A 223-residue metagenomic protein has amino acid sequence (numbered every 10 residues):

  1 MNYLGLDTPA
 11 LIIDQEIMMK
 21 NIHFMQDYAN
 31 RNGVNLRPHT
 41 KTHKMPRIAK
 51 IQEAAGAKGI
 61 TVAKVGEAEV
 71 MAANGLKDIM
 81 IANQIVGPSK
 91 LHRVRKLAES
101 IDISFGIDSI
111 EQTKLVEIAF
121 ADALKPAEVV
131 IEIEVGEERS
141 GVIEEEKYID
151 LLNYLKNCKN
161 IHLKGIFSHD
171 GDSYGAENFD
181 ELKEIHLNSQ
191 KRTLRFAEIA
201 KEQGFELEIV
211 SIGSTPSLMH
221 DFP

Functional and structural regions predicted by a protein language model:
M1-I13: Generic N-terminal amphipathic, Lys/Arg-enriched alpha-helix
L6-T8, G33, S100-D102: Short, solvent-exposed beta-strand edge segments and adjacent coil->beta transition regions
L11-M18, I22, G87, S109 (+3 more regions): Generic structural signal for well-ordered, non-membrane alpha-helical segments in soluble metabolic enzymes
I17-I48, T61-A63: N-terminal glycine-rich anion-binding loops that anchor highly charged ligand groups
H23, D27, K50, K114 (+4 more regions): Surface-exposed alpha-helical segments enriched in charged/polar residues
N35-R37, E128, I209: Residues at or immediately flanking beta-strands
H39-G175: Active-site-proximal beta-alpha core segment in soluble small-molecule metabolic enzymes
E134-P223: Active-site loop/helix belt of alpha/beta enzymes
